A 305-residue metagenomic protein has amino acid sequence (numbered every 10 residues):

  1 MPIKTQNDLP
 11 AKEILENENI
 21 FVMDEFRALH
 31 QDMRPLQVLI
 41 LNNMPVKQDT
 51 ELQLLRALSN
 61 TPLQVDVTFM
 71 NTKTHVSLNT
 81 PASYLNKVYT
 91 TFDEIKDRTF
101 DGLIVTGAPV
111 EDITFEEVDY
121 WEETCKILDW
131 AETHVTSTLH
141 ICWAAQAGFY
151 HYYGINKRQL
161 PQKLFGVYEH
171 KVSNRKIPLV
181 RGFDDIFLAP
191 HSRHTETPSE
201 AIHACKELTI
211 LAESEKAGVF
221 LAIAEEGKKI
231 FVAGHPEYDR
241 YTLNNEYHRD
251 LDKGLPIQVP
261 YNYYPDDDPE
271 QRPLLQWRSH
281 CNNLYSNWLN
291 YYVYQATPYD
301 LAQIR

Functional and structural regions predicted by a protein language model:
M1-N71, Y89, I95, T99 (+2 more regions): Amide-donor transfer/coupling interface in amidating biosynthetic enzymes
K47, V76, D112, A147 (+1 more regions): Flexible, glycine-rich phosphate/dinucleotide-binding loops and adjacent beta-alpha linkers at cofactor/substrate
T50-Q53, N79-A82, F115-E116: Short, glycine/acidic-enriched capping/hinge loops at junctions between secondary-structure elements
K73-N86: N-terminal beta-loop-helix "entrance" segment that forms/cooperates in small-molecule cofactor or anionic ligand
G102: Short, Asp-centered acidic motifs that coordinate Mg2+ and/or phosphate in catalytic or ligand-binding sites
V105-N174: Cysteine-nucleophile active-site neighborhood
